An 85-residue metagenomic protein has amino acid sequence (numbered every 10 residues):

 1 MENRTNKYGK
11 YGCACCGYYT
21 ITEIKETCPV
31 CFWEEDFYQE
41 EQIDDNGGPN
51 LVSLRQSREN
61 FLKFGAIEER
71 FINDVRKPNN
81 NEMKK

Functional and structural regions predicted by a protein language model:
M1-N3, I43-K85: Short, intrinsically disordered terminal segments enriched in charged and Pro/Gly residues
T5, T20: Residue-level marker of regulatory loop/turn positions in helix-turn-helix DNA-binding domains and in histidine
N6-K7, C13: Short leucine-rich amphipathic alpha-helices used at interfaces
K10, K25: Residues immediately within or flanking Cys/His clusters that coordinate Zn2+ in small zinc-binding modules
C13-C16, C28-C31: Short cysteine-rich clusters marking metal-coordination/redox-active sites
T22-E23, F37-Y38: Short, non-ligating residues that shape and space the ligands of small metal-coordination modules and catalytic
